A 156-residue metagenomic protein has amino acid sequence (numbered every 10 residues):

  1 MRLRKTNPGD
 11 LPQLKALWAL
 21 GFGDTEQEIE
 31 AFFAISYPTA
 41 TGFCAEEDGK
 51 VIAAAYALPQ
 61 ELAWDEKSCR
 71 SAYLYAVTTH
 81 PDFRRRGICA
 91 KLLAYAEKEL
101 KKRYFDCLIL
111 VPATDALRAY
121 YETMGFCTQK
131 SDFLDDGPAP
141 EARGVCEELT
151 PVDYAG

Functional and structural regions predicted by a protein language model:
M1-P59, C69, Y73, D132 (+1 more regions): Short amphipathic alpha-helix that is part of the acyltransferase structural core
P12, R118-A119: Alpha-helical elements of the RecA-like P-loop NTPase motor core of helicases
Q60, V77, A113-D115: An acidic- and aromatic-residue-enriched active-site/binding cleft used to recognize and process polar
A76-T79, R85-K98: Conserved acetyl-CoA-binding loop-helix of GNAT-fold acetyltransferases
L93, L100-A113: Conserved GNAT acetyl-CoA-binding A-motif
Y120-F126: Conserved active-site tyrosine of GNAT-family acetyltransferases
T128-K130: A secondary-structure capping/hinge motif
